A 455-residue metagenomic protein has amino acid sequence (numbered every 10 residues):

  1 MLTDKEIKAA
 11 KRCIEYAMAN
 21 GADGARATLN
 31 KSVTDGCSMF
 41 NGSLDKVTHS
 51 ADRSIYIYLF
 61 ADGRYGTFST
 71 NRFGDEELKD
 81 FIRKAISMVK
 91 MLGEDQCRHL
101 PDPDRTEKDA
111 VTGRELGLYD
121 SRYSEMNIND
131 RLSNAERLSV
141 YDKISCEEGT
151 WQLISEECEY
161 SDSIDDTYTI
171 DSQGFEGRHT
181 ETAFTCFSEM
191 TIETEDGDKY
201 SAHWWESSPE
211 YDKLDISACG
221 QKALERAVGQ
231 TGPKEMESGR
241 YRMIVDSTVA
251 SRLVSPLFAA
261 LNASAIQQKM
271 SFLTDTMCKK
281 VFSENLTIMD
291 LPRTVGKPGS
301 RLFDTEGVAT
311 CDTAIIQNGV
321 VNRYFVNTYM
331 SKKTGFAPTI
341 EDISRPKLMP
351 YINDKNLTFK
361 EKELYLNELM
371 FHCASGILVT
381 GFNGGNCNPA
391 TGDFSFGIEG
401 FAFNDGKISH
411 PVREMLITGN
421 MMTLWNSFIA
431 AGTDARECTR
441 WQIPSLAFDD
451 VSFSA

Functional and structural regions predicted by a protein language model:
M1-T3, K8-E15, N20, G24-G36 (+5 more regions): Acidic low-complexity segments
G24, D52-Y56, F60, Y65 (+10 more regions): Broad gene-expression machinery/nucleic-acid interaction feature
T34-A51, E156-T191, G319, V379-G384: Conserved alpha/beta core surface patches that mediate binding of polyanionic ligands
T34-M91: N-terminal alpha-helical targeting/anchoring segments
G36-N41, S163-E181, D198-W204, L253-A259 (+5 more regions): Short acidic, glycine/serine/threonine-rich loops at helix termini
T48-A61, G177-E206, I315-Q317, I398-D405: Short beta-strand elements
A263-V281: Amphipathic alpha-helical
T276-A455: Dual-mode signal for accessory low-complexity, basic/Gly-rich regions
